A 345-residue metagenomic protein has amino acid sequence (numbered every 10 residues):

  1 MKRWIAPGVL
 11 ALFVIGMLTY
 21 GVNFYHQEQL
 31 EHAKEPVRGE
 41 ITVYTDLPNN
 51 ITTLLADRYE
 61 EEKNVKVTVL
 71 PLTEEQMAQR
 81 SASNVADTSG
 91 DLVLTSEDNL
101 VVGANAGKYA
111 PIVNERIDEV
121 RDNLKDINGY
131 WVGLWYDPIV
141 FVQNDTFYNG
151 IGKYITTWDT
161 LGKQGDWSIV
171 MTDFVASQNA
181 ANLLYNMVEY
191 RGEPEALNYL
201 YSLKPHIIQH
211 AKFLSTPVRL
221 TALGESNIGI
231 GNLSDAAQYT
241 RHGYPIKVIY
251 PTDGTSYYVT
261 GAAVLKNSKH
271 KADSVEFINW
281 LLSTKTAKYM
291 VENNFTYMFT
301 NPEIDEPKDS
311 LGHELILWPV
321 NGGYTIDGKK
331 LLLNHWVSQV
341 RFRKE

Functional and structural regions predicted by a protein language model:
G21-V102: Early extracytoplasmic/lumenal segment of secretory-pathway proteins
D46-L47, T52, S89-E225: Extracytoplasmic ligand-binding site segments that recognize negatively charged/polar headgroups
T88-L94, N227-N232, K247-V248: Paired acidic/hydrophobic, glycine-rich loop segments that form the ligand-binding mouth/hinge of periplasmic-binding
N99-V102, A222, S226-P245, N294: A ligand-binding cleft/hinge motif common to bilobed small-molecule-binding domains
E119-D122, D137, Y199-K204, H210 (+2 more regions): Periplasmic-binding protein-like
V142-F147, Y258-D273, Y289-M290: A bilobed periplasmic-binding-protein/Venus flytrap-type ligand-binding module shared by bacterial periplasmic
W167-V175, L281-E303: Periplasmic-binding protein-like
P307-E345: Extracellular/periplasmic bilobal clamshell ligand-binding domains
